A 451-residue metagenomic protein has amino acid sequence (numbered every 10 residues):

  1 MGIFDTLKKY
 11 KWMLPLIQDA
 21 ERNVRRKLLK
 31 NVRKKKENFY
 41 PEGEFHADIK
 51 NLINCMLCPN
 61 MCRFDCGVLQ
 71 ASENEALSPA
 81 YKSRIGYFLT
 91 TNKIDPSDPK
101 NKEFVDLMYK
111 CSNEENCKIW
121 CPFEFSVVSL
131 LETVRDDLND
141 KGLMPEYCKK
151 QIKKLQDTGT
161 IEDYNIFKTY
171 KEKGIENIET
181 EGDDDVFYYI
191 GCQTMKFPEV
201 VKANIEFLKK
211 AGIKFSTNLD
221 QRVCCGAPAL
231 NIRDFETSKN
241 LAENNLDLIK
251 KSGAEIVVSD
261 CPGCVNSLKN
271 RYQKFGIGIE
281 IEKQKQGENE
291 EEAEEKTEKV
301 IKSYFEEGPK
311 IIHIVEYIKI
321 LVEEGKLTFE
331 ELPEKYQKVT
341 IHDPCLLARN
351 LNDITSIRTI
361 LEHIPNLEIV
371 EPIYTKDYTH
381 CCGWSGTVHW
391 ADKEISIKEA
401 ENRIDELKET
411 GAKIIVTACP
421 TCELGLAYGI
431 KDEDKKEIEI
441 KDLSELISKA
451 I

Functional and structural regions predicted by a protein language model:
M1-L57, V68, K93, N139-L143 (+9 more regions): Iron-sulfur (Fe-S) cluster-binding modules
L7-N38, E42-I49, S83-E306, L321: Iron-sulfur-cluster electron-transfer modules
K50-A71, M108-F125, I190-M195, Q221-I232 (+4 more regions): Local cysteine-cluster metal-coordination motifs and their immediate loop/turn environment, predominantly Fe-S cluster
F64-T90, F123-L138, F235-T237, K269-N270 (+4 more regions): Iron-sulfur (Fe-S) cluster-binding segments and ferredoxin-like electron-carrier domains, especially [2Fe-2S]
Q70-S72, P99-K102, T410: A ubiquitous short alpha-helical element
C192, I312-H313: Core AdoMet radical
L219-Q221, I314-I318, I373, S444: Residues at the C-termini of beta-strands that transition into short coil/loop
I318-I320, T379, I447-K449: Short gly/pro/ser/thr-enriched loop/turn and capping motifs at secondary-structure boundaries
